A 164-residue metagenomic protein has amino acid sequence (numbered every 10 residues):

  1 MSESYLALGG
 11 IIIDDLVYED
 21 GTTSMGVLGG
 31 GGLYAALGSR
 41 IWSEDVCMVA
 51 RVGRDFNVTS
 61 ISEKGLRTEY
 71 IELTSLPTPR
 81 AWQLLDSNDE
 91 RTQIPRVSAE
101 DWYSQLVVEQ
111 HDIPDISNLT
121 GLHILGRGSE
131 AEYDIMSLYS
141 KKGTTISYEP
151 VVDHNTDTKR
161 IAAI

Functional and structural regions predicted by a protein language model:
M1-L6: Extreme N-terminal starter segment of soluble prokaryotic enzymes
G9, A50-V52, P150: Short beta-strand/turn micro-motifs composed of small residues that flank or help shape donor/cofactor-binding pockets
G9-I11, G31: Active-site metal-binding loops of divalent metal-dependent hydrolases
I13-G26, I41-I124, S137-T145: Conserved N-terminal subdomain of the carbohydrate kinase-like
M25-L33: Short, conserved micro-motifs enriched in small and acidic residues
G32-R40: Histidine-anchored nucleotide/phosphate-binding helix
G121-I164: Conserved beta-alpha-beta core of the PfkB/ribokinase-like small-molecule kinase fold
